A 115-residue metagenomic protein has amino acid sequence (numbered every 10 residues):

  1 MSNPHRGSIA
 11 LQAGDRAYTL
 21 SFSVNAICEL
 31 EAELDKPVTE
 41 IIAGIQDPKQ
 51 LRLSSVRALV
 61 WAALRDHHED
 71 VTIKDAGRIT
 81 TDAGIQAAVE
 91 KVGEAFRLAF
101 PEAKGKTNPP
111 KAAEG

Functional and structural regions predicted by a protein language model:
M1-A17, K36-L51, R65-G115: Charged interaction scaffolds used for protein-protein
L20-F22: Short capping micro-motif at the N-terminus of alpha-helices
V24-I41: Short, surface-exposed, low-complexity cationic segments
R52, V56: Hydrophobic (often cysteine-bearing) scaffold residues that line and stabilize catalytic clefts of nucleotide/cofactor
